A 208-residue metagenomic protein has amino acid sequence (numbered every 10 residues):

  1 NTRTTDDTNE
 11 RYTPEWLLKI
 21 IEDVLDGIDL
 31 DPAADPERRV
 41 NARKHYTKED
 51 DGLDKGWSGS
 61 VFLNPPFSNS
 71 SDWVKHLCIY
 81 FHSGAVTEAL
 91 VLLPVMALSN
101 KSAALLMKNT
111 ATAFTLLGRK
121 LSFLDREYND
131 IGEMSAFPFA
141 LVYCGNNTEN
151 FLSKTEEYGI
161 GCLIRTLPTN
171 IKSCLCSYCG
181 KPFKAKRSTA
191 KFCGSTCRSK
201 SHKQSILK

Functional and structural regions predicted by a protein language model:
N1-C176, L207-K208: Class I S-adenosyl-L-methionine-dependent methyltransferase catalytic core
T169-K208: BZIP DNA-binding basic region
